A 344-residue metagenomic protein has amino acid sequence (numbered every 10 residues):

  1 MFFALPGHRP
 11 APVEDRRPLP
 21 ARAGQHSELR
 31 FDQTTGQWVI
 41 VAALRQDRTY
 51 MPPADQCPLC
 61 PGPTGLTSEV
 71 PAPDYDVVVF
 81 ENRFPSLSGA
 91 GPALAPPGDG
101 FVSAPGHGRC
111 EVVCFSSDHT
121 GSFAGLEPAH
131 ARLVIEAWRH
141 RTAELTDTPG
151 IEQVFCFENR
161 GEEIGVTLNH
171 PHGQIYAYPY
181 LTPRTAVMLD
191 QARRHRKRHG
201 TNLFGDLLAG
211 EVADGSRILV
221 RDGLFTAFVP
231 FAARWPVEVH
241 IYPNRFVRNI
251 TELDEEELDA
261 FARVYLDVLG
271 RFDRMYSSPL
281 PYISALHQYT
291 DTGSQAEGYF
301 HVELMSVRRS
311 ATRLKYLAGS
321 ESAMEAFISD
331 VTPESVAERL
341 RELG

Functional and structural regions predicted by a protein language model:
M1-H170, Y176-R248, E256, G270 (+2 more regions): Active-site microenvironments that recognize anionic phosphate/pyrophosphate groups
R248-E257, F261-Y265: A contiguous, surface-exposed recognition patch within enzymatic or periplasmic domains that forms
A260-P279: Extended C-terminal subregions enriched in glycine
